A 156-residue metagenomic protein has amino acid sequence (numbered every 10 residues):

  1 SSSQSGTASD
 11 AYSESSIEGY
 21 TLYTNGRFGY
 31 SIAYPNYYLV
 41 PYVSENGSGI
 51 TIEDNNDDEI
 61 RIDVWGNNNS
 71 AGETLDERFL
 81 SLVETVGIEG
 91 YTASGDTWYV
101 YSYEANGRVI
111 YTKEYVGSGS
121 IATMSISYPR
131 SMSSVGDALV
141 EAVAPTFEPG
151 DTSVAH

Functional and structural regions predicted by a protein language model:
S1-T21: N-terminal, intrinsically disordered, polar/charged segments of Gram-positive cell-envelope systems that serve as
S13-E14, Y23, V40-V43, I52-E53 (+2 more regions): Short, exposed beta-strand/loop patches in secreted or surface proteins that constitute
S15, G26, Y30, N67-A71 (+2 more regions): Extracytoplasmic/periplasmic, Sec-exported soluble proteins
T24-T74, S102-G107: Secretory pathway targeting signatures of secreted, lumenal, and periplasmic proteins
Y34, L75-F79, G136-V143: Stable alpha-helical elements in mature extracytoplasmic
L39, L80, E84-G87, P145-T152: Sec-exported extracytoplasmic/periplasmic mature domains
E77-V135: Signature of long, low-cysteine stretches enriched in small and polar/charged residues
I121-H156: Surface-exposed amphipathic alpha-helical segments
